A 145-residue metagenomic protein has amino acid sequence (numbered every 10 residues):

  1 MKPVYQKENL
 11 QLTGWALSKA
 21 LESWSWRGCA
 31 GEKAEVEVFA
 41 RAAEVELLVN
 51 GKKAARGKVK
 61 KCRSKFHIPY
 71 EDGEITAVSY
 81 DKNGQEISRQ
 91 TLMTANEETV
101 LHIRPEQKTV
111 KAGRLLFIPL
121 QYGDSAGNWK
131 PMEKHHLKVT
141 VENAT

Functional and structural regions predicted by a protein language model:
M1-G113, S125-W129: Substrate-binding clefts and catalytic carboxylate motifs of secreted carbohydrate-active enzymes
E98-H102, V139-T145: Short aromatic-acidic-glycine turn motif
T109-N143: Conserved, compact domain cores that house catalytic/ligand-binding motifs in diverse enzymes and effector modules
